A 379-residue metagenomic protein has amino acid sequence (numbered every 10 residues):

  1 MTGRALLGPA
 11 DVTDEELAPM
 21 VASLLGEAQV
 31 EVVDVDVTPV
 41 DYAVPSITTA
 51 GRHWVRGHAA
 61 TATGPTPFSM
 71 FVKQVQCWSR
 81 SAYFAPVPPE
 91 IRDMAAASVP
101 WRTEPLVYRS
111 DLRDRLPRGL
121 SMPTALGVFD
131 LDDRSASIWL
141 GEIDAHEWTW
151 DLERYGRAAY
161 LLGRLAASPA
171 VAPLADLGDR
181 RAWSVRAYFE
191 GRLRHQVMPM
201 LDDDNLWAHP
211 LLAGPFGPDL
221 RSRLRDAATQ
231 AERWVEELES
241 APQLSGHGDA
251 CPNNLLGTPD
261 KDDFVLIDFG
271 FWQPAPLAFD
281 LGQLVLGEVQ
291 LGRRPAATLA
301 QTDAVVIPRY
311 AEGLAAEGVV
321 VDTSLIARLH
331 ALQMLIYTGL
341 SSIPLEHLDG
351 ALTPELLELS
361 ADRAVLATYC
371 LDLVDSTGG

Functional and structural regions predicted by a protein language model:
M1-D133, T258-F264, A278: Conserved NTP-binding catalytic cores of kinases and kinase-like/nucleotidyltransferase enzymes across multiple kinase
C77-P88, D133, S137-D151, A167-A170 (+2 more regions): A glycine-centered beta->alpha junction motif in the catalytic cores of kinase/phosphotransferase enzymes
I91-M94, L106, A278-E317, M334-T353: Active-site activation/catalytic loop segments of kinase-like enzymes and analogous catalytic loops in related
M122-A125, F129-D130, A172-A187, V321-A327: Short, glycine/acidic-rich hinge or "gate" loops at secondary-structure transitions that mediate conformational
E142-G156, R164, V171-H247, P259 (+1 more regions): ATP-dependent phospho-/nucleotidyl transfer catalytic cores
A250: Hydrophobic HxD+1 residue recognition
N253-G287: Catalytic activation segment of kinase domains across protein kinase-like and atypical kinase folds
L332-G379: ATP/Mg2+ or Mg2+-diphosphate-binding catalytic cores that bind nucleotide phosphates or diphosphates via glycine-rich
